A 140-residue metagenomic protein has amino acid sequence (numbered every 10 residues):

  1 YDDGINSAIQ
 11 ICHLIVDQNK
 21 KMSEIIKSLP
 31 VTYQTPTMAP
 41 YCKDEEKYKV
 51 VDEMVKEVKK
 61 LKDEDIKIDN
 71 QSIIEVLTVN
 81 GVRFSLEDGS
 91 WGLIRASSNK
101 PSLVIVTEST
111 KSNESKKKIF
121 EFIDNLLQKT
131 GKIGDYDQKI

Functional and structural regions predicted by a protein language model:
Y1-V106, S112-I140: Phosphate-binding and adjacent anionic-ligand microenvironments
